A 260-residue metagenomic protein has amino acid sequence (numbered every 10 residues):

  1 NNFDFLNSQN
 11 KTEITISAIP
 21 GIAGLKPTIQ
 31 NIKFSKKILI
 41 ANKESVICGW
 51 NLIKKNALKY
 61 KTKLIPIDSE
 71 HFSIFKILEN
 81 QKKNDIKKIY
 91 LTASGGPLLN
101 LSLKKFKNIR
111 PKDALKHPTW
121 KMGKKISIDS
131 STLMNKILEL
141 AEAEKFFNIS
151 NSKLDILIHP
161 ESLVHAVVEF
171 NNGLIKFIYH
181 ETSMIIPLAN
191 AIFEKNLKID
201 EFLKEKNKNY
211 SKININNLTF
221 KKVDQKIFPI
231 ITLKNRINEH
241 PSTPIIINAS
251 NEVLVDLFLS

Functional and structural regions predicted by a protein language model:
N1-S260: Catalytic, metal-anchored helix/loop core of enzyme active sites in primary metabolism
